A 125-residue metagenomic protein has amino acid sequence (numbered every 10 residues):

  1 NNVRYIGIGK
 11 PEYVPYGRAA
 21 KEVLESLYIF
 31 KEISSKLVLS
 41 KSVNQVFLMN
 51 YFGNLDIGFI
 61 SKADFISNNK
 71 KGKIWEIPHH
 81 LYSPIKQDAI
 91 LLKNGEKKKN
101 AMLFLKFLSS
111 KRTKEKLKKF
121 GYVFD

Functional and structural regions predicted by a protein language model:
N1-D125: Exported/periplasmic ABC-transporter solute-binding proteins
